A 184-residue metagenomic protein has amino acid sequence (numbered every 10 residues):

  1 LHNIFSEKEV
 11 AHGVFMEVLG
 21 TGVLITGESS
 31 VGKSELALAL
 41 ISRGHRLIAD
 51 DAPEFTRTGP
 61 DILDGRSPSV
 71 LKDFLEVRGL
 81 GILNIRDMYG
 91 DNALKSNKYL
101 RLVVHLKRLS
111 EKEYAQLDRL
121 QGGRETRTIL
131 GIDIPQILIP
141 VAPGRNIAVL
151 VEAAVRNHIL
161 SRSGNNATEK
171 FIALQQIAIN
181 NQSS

Functional and structural regions predicted by a protein language model:
H2-F5, I41-S42, I159: Signal for well-folded cores of large energy- and translation-related assemblies
H2-G20: P-loop NTPase nucleotide-binding/switch module
V14, L38-A39, V149, A153: Solvent-exposed alpha-helical segments within well-ordered globular domains of core cellular machineries
L19-I48: Glycine-rich phosphate-binding P-loop
G32-E35, K72, N146-V149: Charged, alpha-helix-enriched surfaces in structured cytosolic catalytic cores of large nucleotide-utilizing machines
A49-L106: Conserved nucleotide-sensing/catalytic segment adjacent to the nucleotide-binding pocket in NTP-handling enzymes
R101-S184: Conserved NTP phosphate-binding and transfer environment spanning the P-loop NTPase/kinase superfamily
